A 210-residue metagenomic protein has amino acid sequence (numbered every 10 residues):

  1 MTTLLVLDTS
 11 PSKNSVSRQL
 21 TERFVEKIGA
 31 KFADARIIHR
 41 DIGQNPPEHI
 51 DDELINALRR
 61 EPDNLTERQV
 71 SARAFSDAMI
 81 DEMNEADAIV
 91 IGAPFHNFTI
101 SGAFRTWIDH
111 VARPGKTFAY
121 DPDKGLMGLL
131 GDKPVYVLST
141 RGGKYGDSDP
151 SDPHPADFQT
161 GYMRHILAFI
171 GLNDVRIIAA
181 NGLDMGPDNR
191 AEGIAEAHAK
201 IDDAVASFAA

Functional and structural regions predicted by a protein language model:
M1-K116, A199-A210: N-terminal beta1-alpha1-beta2 submodule of the flavodoxin-like/Rossmannoid cofactor-binding fold
V6, I91, V135-S139, I177: Structural beta-sheet core signal
S10-S12, G142-Y145, G182-G186: A short, flexible beta-alpha/helix-coil linker loop
I42, T140, A180-G182: Active-site donor-binding loop signature of nucleotide-sugar glycosyltransferases
F75-S76, P122, Q159, A197: Amphipathic coiled-coil/heptad-repeat helices and related helical stalk/stem segments that mediate oligomerization
P114-A119, N173-D174: Short, structured loop/turn "capping" segments at alpha-beta junctions
A119-A168: Short, glycine-/small-residue-rich phosphate/pyrophosphate-handling segment
D149-A210: Glycine-rich phosphate/pyrophosphate-binding loop and the adjoining helix
